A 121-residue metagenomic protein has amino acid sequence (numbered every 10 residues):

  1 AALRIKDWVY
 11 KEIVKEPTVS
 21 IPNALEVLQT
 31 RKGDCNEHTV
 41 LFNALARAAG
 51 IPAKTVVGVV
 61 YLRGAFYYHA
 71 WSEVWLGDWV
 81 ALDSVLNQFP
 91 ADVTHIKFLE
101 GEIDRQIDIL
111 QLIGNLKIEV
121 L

Functional and structural regions predicted by a protein language model:
L3: C-terminal extracytoplasmic interaction modules
K6-A70, V74, P90-A91: Active-site neighborhood of thiol-dependent amide/isopeptide-bond enzymes
D7, K11, F66-L121: Active-site rim recognition segments
